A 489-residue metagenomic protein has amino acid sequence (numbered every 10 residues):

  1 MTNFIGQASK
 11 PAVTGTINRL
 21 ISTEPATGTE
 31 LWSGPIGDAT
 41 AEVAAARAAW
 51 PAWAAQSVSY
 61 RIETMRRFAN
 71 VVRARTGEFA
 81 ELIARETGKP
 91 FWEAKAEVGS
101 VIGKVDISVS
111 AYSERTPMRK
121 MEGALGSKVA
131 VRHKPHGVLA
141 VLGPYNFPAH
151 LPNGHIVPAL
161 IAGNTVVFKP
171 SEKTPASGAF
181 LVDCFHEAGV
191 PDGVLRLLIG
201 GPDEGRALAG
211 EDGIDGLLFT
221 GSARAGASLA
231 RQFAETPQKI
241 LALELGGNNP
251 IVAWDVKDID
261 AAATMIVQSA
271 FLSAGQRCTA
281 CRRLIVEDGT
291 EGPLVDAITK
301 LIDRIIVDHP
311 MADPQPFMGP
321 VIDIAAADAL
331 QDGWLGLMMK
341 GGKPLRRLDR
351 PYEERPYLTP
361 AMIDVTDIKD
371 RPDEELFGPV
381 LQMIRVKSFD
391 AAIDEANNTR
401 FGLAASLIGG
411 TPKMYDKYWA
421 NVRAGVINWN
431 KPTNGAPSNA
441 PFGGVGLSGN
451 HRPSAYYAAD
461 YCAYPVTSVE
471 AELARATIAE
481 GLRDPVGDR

Functional and structural regions predicted by a protein language model:
M1-R85, L337-M338: Short, structured beta/alpha segment
E24-S33, I214, R350, Y357-R489: Conserved C-terminal structural/oligomerization subdomain of aldehyde/semialdehyde dehydrogenase
G28, R61, I83, V105 (+10 more regions): Residue-level signal for inorganic ion chemistry
E30-G34, A49-A55, V141, I251-W254 (+5 more regions): Short, well-ordered beta-strand elements within core beta-sheets of diverse protein domains
A44, A52, R66-G77, K89-T116 (+1 more regions): Long amphipathic alpha-helix in the N-terminal Rossmann-like dinucleotide-binding domain of NAD(P)-dependent
P117-A261, V386: Rossmann-like NAD(P) dinucleotide-binding subdomain of oxidoreductase/dehydrogenase enzymes
T165-V167, P344, V426: A short hydrophobic/small-residue beta-strand
G189, G216, R224-D367, W429 (+2 more regions): ALDH superfamily catalytic-core signature
